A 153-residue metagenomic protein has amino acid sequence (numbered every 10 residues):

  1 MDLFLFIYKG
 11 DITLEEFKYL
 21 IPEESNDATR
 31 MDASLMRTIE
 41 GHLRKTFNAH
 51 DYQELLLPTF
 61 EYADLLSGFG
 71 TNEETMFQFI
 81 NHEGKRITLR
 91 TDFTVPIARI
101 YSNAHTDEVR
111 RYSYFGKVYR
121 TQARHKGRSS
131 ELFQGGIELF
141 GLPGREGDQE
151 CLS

Functional and structural regions predicted by a protein language model:
D2-S153: TRNA-recognition modules of translation machinery and tRNA-sensing kinases, especially anticodon-binding
